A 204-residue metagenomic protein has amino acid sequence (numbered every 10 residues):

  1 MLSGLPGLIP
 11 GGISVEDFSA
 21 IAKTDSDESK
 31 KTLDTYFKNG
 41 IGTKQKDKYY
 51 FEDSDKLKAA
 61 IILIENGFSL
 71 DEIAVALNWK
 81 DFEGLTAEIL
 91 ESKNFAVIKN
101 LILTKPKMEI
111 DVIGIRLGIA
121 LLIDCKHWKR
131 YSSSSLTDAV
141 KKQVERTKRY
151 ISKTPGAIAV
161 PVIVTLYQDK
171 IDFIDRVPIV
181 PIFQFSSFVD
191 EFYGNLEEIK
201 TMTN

Functional and structural regions predicted by a protein language model:
M1-I73: Nuclease-adjacent, charged terminal/linker segments that flank catalytic cores
M1-P10, V160, L166-N204: Non-catalytic C-terminal interaction segments of nucleic acid-processing enzymes
F51, L121, K170: Flexible, glycine-rich phosphate/dinucleotide-binding loops and adjacent beta-alpha linkers at cofactor/substrate
K58, I62-L101: Acidic-basic catalytic patches of nuclease active cores, encompassing PD-(D/E)XK and other metal-cofactor nuclease
L103-P106: A short beta-turn/loop motif at secondary-structure boundaries
D111: Cell-envelope/extracellular polymer assembly enzymes that use nucleotide-activated donors
G114-D124: Active-site beta-strand-loop-beta-strand hairpin of nuclease catalytic cores that positions key catalytic residues
C125-F183: Catalytic cores of nucleic-acid endonucleases
